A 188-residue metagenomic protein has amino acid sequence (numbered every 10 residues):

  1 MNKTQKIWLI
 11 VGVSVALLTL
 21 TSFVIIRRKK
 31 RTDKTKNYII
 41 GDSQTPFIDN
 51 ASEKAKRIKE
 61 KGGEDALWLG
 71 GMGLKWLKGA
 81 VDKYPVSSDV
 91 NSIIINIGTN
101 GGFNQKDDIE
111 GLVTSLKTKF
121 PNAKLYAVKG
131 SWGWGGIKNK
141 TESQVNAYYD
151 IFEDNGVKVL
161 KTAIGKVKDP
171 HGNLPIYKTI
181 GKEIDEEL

Functional and structural regions predicted by a protein language model:
N2-R28: Single-pass alpha-helical membrane anchors
I10, K124-Y126, W132-E187: Substrate-gating cap/lid alpha-helix
V13-T21, I93, T118, Y126: First exposed extracellular module after export/assembly in secreted or surface-exposed proteins
D33-I109, W134-G136, E142: Conserved SGNH/GDSL esterase-like catalytic core that processes O-acyl groups on lipids and polysaccharides
Q44, I48, I97, L116-F120 (+3 more regions): Sec/Tat-exported extracytoplasmic proteins
K59, P85, V113-T118, E153: N-terminal cationic-hydrophobic initiation segments that often serve targeting/anchoring roles
V81, I109-K117, V145-Y149: Generic structural signal for well-ordered alpha-helices, preferentially at hydrophobic/aromatic core positions
N96, V128-K129: Alpha/beta-hydrolase-fold catalytic nucleophile elbow
